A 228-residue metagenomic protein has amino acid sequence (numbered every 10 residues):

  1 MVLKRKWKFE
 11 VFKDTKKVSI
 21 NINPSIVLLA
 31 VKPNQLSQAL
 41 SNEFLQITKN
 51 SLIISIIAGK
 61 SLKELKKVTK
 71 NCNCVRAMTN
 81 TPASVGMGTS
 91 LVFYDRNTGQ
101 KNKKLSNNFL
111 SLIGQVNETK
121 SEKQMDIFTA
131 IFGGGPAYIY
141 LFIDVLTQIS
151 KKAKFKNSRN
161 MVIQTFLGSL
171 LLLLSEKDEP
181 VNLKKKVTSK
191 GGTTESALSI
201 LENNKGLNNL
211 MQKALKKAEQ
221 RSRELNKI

Functional and structural regions predicted by a protein language model:
M1-W7, K13-V92: Rossmann-like NAD(P)(H) cofactor-binding subdomain of soluble oxidoreductases
V2-R5, I22, Q38-L45, K63 (+7 more regions): Replace "anionic and nucleotidyl ligands
I22, A30, N34, T69-C72 (+6 more regions): Residues at secondary-structure transition points
P24, L36, L62, K103-S106 (+8 more regions): A general structural signal for well-ordered alpha-helical segments in protein cores
K32, A58, G133-G134, K190-G191: Glycine-rich beta-strand-to-loop/alpha-helix junction loops that act as flexible
E64-N73, T89-I127, A137-S175, R221: Internal alpha-helical scaffold of NAD(P)-dependent oxidoreductase catalytic cores
M78-A83, T129-I139: Glycine/serine-rich anion-binding loops at beta->alpha junctions that coordinate negatively charged ligand groups
I163-I228: NAD(P)-dependent Rossmann-like dehydrogenase/reductase catalytic/cofactor-binding core
